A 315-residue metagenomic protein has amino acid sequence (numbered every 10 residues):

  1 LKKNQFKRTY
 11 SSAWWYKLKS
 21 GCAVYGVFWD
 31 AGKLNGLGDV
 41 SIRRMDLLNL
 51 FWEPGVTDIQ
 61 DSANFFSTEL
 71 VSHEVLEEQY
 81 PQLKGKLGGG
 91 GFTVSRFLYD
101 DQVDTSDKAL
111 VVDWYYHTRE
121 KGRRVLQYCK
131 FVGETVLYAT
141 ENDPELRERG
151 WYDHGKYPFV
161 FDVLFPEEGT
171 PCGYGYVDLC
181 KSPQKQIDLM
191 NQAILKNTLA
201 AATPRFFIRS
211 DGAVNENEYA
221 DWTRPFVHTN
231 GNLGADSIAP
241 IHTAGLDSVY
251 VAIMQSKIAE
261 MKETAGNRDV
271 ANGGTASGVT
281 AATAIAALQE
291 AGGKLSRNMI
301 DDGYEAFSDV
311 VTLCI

Functional and structural regions predicted by a protein language model:
L1-I315: Extended alpha-helical, oligomerization-prone segments that build pores/tubes and scaffolds
